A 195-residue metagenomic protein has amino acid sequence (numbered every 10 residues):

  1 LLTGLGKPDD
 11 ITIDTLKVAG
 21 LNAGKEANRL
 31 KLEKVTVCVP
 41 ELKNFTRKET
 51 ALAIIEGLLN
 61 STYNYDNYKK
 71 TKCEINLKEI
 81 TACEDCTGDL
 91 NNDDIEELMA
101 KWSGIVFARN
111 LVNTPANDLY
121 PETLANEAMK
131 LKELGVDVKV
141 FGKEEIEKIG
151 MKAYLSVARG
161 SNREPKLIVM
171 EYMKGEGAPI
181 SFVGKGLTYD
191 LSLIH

Functional and structural regions predicted by a protein language model:
L1-G186: Short amphipathic alpha-helical segment within the helicase RecA-like ATPase core that mediates nucleic-acid
D190: Active-site helical microenvironments for divalent-metal-assisted chemistry
H195: Conserved small/polar residues in nucleotide/adenosyl-binding loops
